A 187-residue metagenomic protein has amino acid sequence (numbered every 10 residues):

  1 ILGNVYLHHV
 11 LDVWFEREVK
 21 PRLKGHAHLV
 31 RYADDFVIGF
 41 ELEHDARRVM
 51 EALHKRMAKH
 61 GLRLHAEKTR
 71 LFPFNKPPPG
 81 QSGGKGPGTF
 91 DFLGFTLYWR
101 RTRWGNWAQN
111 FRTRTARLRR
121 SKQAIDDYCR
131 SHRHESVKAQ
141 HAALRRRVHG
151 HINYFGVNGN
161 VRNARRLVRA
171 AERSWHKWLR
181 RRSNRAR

Functional and structural regions predicted by a protein language model:
I1-R187: Non-catalytic terminal/accessory segments
